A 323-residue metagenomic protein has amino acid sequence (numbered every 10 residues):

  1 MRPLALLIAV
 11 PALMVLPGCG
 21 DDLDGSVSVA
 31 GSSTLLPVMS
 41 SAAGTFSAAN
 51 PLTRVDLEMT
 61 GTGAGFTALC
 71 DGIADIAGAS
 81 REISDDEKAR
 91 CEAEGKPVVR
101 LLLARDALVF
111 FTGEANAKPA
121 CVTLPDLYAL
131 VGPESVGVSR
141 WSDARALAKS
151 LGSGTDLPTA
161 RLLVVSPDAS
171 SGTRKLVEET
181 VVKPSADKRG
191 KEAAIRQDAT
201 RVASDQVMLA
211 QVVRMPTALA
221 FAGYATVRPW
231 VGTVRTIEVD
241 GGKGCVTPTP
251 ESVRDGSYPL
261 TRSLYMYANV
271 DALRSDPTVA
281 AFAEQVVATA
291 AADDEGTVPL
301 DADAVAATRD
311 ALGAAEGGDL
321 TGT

Functional and structural regions predicted by a protein language model:
A5-V15: Bacterial N-terminal signal peptides
C19-T323: Flexible loop/hinge segments at secondary-structure junctions
